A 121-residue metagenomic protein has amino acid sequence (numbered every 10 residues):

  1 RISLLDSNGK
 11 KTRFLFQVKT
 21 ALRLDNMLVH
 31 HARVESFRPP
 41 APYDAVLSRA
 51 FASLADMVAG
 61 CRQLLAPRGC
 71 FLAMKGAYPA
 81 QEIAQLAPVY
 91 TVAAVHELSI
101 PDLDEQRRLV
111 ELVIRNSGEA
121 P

Functional and structural regions predicted by a protein language model:
R1-D6: Conserved SAM-binding motif I beta-strand of class I
K11-R13, P79: Short alpha-helix immediately C-terminal to the canonical SAM-binding loop
R23-V34: Conserved SAM-binding strand-loop segment of SAM-dependent methyltransferases
E35-A45: A short acidic, Gly/Pro-enriched loop at the edge of an enzyme's catalytic core that lines a small-molecule cofactor
S48-R49: Residues lining the SAM
A55-C70: A short glycine-rich, Lys/Arg-flanked "PGG" loop and its adjoining helix->strand segment in the class I
R68-A80: Conserved beta-strand signature within the Rossmann-like core of class I S-adenosyl-L-methionine
A77-P121: Active-site capping/gating segments
